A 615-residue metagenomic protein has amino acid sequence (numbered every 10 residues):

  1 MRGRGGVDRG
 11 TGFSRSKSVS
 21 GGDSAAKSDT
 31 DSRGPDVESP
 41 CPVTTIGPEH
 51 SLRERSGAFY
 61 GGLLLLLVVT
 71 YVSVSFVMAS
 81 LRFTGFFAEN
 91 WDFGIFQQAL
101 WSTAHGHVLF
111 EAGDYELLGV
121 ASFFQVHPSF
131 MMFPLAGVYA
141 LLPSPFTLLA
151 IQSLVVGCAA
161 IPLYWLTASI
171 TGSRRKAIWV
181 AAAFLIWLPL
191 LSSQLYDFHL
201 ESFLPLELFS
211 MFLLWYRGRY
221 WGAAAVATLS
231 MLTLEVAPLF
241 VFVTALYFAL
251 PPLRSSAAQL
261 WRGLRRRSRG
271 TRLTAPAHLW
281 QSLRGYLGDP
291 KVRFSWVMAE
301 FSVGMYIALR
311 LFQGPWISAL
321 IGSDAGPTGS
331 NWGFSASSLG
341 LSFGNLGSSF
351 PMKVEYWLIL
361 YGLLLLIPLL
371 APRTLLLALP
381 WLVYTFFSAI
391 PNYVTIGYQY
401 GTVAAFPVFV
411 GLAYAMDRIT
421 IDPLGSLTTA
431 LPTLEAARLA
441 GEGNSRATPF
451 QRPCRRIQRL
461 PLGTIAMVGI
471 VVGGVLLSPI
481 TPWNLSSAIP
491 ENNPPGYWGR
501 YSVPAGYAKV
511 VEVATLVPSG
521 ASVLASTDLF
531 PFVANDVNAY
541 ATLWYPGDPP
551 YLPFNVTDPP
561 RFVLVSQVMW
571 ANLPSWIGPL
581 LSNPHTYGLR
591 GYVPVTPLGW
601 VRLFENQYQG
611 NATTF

Functional and structural regions predicted by a protein language model:
M1-V77, A168, R174, D289-A299: Start-transfer (signal-anchor) and selected internal transmembrane alpha helices of multi-pass inner/ER membrane
L65-V69, R175, A299-V303, I419-N484: Signature aromatic-anchored transmembrane alpha helix within multi-pass, membrane-resident enzymes that catalyze glycan
V74, M78, Y286-L369, R373-P380 (+2 more regions): Membrane-lumen/periplasm interface segments of specific transmembrane helices in polyprenyl phosphate-linked
I95-F123, F130-M131: Extracytosolic helix-loop segments that constitute the early lumenal/periplasmic catalytic or substrate-binding loops
G137, F146-T171: Transmembrane-helix motifs of polytopic, lipid-linked glycan transferases
C158, P162-W165, A183, L190 (+2 more regions): Specific aromatic-rich, kink-prone transmembrane helix
L208-L214, Y220-A249: Membrane-interface alpha helices of multi-pass inner-membrane proteins
L239, L376-A436: Hydrophobic/aromatic-rich transmembrane helices and adjacent perimembrane loops
